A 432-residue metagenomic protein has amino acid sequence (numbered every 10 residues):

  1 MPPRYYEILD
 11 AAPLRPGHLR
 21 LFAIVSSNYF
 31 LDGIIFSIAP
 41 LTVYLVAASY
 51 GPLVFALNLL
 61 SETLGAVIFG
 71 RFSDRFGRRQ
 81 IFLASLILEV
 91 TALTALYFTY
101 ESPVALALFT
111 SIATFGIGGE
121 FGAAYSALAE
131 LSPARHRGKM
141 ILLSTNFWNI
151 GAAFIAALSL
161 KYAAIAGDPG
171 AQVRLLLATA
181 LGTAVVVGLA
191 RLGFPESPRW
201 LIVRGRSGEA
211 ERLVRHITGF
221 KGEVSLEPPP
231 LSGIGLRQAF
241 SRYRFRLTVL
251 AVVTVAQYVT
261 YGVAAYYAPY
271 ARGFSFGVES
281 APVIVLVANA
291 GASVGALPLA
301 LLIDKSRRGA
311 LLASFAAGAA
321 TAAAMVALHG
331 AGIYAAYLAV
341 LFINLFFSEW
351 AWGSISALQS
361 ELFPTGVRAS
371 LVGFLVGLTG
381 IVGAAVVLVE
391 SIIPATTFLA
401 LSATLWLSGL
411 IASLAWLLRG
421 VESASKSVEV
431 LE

Functional and structural regions predicted by a protein language model:
M1-P13, A190-F245, L250, S425-E432: Intracellular cytosolic loops and amphipathic helices of Major Facilitator Superfamily
M1-T42: Cytosolic juxtamembrane N-terminal segment immediately preceding the first transmembrane helix of multi-pass
A39-P40, F240-A296: Extracytoplasmic gate region of multi-pass secondary transporters
A66-G77, G295-R307: Helix-to-loop junctions at the C-terminal end of transmembrane segments in multipass secondary transporters
I87-E101, A317-A331: C-terminal ends and interior cores of transmembrane alpha-helices in multi-pass membrane transporters/permeases
V104-G119, A335-W350: Hydrophobic core of transmembrane alpha-helices in multi-pass small-molecule transporters, especially MFS/SLC-type
G138-A164, A178-A184, L375-V387: Glycine-rich segments within core transmembrane alpha-helices of 12-TM secondary carriers
